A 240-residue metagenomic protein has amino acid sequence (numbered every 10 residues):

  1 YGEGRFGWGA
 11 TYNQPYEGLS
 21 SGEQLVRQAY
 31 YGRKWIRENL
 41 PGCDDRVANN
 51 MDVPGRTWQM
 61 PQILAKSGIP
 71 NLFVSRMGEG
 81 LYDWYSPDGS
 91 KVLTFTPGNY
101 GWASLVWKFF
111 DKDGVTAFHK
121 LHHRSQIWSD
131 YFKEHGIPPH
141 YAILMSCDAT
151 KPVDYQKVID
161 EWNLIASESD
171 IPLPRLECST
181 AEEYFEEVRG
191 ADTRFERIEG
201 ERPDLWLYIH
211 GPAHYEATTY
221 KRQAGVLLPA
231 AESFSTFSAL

Functional and structural regions predicted by a protein language model:
Y1-L240: Catalytic-domain carbohydrate-binding cleft regions of carbohydrate-active enzymes
